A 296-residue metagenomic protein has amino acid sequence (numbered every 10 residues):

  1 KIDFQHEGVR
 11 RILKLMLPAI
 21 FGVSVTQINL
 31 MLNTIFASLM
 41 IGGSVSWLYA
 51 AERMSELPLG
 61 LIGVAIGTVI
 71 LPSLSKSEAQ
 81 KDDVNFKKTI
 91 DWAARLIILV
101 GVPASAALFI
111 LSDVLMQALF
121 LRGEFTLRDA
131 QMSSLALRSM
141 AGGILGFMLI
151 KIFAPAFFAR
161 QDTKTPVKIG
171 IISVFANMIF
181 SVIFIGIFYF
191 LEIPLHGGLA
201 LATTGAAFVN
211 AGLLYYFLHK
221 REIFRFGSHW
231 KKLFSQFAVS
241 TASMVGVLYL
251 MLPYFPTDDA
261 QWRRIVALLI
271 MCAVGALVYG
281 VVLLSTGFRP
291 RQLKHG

Functional and structural regions predicted by a protein language model:
K1-G296: Membrane-embedded alpha-helical bundles of multi-pass transporters/translocases, especially carrier/permease families
